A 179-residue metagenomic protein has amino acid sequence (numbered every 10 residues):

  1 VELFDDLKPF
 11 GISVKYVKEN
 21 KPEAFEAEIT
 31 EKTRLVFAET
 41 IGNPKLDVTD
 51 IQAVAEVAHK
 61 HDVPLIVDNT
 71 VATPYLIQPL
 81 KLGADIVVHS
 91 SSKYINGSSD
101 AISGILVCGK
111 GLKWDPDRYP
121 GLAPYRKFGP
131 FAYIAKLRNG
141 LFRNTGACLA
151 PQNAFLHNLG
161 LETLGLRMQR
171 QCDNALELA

Functional and structural regions predicted by a protein language model:
V1-A179: Conserved PLP-enzyme active-site core in the AAT-like
